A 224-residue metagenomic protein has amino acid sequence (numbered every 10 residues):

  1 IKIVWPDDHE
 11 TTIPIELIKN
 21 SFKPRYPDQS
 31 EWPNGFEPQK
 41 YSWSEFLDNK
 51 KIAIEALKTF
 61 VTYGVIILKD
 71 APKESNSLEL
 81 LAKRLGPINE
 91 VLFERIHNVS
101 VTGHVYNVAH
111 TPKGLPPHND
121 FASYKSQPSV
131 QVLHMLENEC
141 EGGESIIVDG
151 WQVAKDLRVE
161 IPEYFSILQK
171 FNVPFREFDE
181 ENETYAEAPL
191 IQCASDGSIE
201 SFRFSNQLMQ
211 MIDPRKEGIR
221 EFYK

Functional and structural regions predicted by a protein language model:
I1-Q29: Hydrophobic, ordered structural segments
S30-E55, T59-V65, D70-A71, S75-K224: Active-site environment of non-heme Fe oxygenases that use a 2-His-1-carboxylate facial triad
